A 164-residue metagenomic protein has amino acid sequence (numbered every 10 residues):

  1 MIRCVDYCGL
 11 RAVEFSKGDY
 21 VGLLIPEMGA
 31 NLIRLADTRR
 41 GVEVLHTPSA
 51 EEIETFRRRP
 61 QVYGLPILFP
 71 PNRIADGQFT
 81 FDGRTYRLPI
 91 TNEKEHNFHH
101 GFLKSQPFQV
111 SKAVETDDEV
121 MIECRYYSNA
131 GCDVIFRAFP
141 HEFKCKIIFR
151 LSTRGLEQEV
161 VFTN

Functional and structural regions predicted by a protein language model:
M1-T163: Surface-exposed acidic/polar loop and edge beta-strand patches at domain peripheries
